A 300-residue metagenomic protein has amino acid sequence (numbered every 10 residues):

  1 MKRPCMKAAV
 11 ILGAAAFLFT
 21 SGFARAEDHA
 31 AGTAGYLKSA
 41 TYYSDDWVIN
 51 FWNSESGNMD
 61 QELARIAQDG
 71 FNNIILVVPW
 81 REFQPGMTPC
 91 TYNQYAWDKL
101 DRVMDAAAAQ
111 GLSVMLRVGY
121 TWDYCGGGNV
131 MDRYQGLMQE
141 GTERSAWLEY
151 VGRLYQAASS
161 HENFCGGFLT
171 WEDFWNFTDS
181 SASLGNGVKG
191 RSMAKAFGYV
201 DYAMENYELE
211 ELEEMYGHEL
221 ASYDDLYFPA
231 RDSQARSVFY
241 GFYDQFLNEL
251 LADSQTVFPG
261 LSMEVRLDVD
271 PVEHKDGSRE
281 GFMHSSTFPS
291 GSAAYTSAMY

Functional and structural regions predicted by a protein language model:
M1-V10: Bacterial N-terminal signal peptides that target proteins for export
A9-T20: Bacterial N-terminal signal peptides
A24-I75, D105, A109: N-terminal carbohydrate-binding accessory modules
T33-G57, M131-Q135, Q139-E140, R144-W147 (+2 more regions): Extended substrate-binding grooves/exosites of carbohydrate-active enzymes
Y36-A40, I74-L76, V114-V118, C165-L169 (+2 more regions): Hydrophobic faces of well-ordered beta-strands that scaffold small-molecule active sites in alpha/beta enzyme cores
V48-G57, R81-D98, F174-N176, D268-F282 (+1 more regions): Acidic-and-aromatic substrate-binding clefts and catalytic sites of carbohydrate-active enzymes
N58-G136, T142-V151, D244-F258: Aromatic-lined substrate-binding rim segments of carbohydrate-active enzymes
G136-G141, E149-R153, A157-Y300: Polysaccharide-binding and catalytic clefts of secreted carbohydrate-active enzymes
